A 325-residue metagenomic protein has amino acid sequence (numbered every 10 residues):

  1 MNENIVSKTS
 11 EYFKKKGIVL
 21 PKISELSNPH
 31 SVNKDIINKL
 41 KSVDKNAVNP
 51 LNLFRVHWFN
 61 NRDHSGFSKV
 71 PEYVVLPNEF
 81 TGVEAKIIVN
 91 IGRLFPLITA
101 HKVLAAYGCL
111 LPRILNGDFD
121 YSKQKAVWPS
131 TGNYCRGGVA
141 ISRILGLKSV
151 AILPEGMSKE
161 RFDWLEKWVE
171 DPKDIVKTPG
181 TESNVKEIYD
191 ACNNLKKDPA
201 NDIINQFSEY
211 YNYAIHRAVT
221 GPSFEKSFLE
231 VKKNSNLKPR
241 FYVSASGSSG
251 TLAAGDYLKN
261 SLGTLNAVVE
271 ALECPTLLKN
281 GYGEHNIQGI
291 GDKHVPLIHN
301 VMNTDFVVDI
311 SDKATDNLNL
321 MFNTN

Functional and structural regions predicted by a protein language model:
N2-S122: Positively charged, low-complexity intrinsically disordered leader regions
P71-I88, L104, P112-L115, N194-D198 (+3 more regions): Acidic-glycine-rich active-site phosphate/pyrophosphate-binding loop
K102, C109, G132, S142 (+6 more regions): Buried hydrophobic positions in well-ordered alpha/beta secondary-structure cores of metabolic enzymes
V103-Q124, C135, T220-N234: Short internal alpha-helix immediately C-terminal to a glycine-rich phosphate-binding loop in Rossmann-like
G117-G156, S235-T251: A short, small-residue-rich loop immediately preceding and capping a beta-strand
Q124-K125, R136-N194, T276-G289, K293-P296: Active-site-proximal loop->helix
Y189-A200, K259-N325: Active-site/ligand-binding loops adjacent to catalytic centers
L195-S249, A253-A254, D316-N325: Active-site/ligand-binding-proximal alpha/beta "capping" segment
